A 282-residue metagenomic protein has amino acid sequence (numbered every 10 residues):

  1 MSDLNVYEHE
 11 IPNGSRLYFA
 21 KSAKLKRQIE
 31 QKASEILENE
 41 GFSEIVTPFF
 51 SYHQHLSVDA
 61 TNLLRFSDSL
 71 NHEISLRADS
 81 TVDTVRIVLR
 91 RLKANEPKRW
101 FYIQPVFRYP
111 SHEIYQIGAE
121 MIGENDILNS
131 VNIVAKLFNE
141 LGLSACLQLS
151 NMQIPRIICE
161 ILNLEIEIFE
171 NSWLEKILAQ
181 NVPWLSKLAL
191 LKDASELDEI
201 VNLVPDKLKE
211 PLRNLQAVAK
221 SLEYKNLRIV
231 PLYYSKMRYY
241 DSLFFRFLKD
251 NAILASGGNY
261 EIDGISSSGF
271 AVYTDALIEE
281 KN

Functional and structural regions predicted by a protein language model:
M1-E73: TRNA-binding/sensing appendages of the translation machinery
S2, S22-F42, F50-Y52, R86-R90 (+2 more regions): Positively charged, Gly/Ser-enriched RNA/tRNA-binding surfaces
V58-L64, I161-N163, F244-F245: Short low-complexity, flexible loop/linker segments enriched in glycine and/or proline with clustered acidic
L64-F101, V106: Glycine-rich, N-terminal phosphate-binding loop and its surrounding beta-alpha-beta segment
R65-D68, H72, L164-N181: Acidic, His- and aromatic-enriched active-site or binding-groove loops in soluble protein domains that engage sugars
D79-V82, Q153, D275: Alpha-helix/helix-capping structural signal
C146-N151, R228: Short glycine-rich phosphate-binding loop at a beta-alpha junction
N151-N163: Short, conserved secondary-structure transition motifs
